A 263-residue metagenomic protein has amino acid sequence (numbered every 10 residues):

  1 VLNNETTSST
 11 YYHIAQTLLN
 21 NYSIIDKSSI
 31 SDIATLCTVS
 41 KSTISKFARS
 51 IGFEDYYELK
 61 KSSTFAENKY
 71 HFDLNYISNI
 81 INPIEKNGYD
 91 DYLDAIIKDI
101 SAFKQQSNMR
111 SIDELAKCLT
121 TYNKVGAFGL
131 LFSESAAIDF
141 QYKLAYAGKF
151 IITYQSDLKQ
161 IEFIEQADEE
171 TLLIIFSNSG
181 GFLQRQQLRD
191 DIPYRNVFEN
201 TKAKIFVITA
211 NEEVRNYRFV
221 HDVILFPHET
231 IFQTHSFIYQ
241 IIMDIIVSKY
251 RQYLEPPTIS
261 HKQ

Functional and structural regions predicted by a protein language model:
V1-E5: N-terminal intrinsically disordered/low-complexity leader segments
T6-T10, N20-K27, T35-T38, T43-S111: HTH-adjacent hinge/linker in prokaryotic transcriptional regulators
I14-L18: Basic helix-turn-helix/winged-helix DNA-binding cores and closely related short helical interaction motifs
Y70, E165, K262-Q263: Short, mixed-charge aromatic SLiMs
S111-Y122: Glycine-rich phosphate/diphosphate-binding loops that line cofactor/substrate pockets in enzymes
T120-I242, V247-E255: Glycine-rich phosphate-binding loops that contact phosphosugars or nucleotide phosphates
L254-Q263: Internal, active-site/partner-interface "lid" segment
